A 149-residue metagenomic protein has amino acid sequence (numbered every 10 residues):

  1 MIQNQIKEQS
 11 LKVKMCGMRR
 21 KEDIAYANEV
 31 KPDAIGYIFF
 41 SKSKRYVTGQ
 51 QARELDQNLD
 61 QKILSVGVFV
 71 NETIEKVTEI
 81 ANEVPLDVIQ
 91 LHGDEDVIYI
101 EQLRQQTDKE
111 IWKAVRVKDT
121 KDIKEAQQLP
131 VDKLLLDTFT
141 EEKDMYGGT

Functional and structural regions predicted by a protein language model:
M1-T149: Conserved N-terminal beta1-alpha1 strand-loop-helix module at the mouth
